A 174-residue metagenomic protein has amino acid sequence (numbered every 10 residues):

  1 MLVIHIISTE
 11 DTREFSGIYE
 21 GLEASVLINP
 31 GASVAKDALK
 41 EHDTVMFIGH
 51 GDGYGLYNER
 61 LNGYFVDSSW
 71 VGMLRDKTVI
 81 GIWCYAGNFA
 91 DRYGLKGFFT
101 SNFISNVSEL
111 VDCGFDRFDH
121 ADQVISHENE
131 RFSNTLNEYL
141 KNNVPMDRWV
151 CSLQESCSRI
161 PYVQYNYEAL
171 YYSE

Functional and structural regions predicted by a protein language model:
M1-I48, I80-I82, L153: A domain-level signal for caspase-like cysteine endopeptidase catalytic cores and their zymogen-processing architecture
T9-E14, G31-S33, H50-Y57, Y85-F89 (+1 more regions): Short acidic, S/G/P-rich loop/turn micro-motifs used as interaction or catalytic elements
Y19, E59-N62, G94-K96, C113: Short, glycine/charged-enriched secondary-structure capping and boundary segments
V34-L39, S68-G72, D91: Short, T/G/N/S-enriched strand-turn elements that build extracellular solenoid repeat scaffolds
D52-L74: A short, glycine/acidic-enriched catalytic loop
T78-E174: Active-site-proximal C-terminal subdomain of hydrolase catalytic domains
